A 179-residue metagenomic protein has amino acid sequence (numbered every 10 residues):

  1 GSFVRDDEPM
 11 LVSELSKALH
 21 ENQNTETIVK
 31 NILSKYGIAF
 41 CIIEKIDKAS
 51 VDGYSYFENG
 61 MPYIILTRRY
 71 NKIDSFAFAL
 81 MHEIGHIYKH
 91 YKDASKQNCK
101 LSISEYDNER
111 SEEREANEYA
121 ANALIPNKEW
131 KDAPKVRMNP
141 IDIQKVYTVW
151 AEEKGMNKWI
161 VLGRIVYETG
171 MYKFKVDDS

Functional and structural regions predicted by a protein language model:
G1-S179: Active-site hotspot residues in diverse enzymes, especially metal/ion-binding acidic/histidine motifs
